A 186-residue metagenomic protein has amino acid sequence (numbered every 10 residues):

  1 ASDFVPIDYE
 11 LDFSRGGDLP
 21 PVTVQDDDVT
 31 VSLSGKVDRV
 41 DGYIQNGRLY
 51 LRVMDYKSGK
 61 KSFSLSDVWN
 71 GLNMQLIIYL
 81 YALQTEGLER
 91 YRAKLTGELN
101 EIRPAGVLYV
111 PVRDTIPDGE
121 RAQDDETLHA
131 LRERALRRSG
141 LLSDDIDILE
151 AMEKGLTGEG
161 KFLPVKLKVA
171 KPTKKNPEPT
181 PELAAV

Functional and structural regions predicted by a protein language model:
A1-V186: Structural signature of nuclease core domains in nucleic-acid processing machines
